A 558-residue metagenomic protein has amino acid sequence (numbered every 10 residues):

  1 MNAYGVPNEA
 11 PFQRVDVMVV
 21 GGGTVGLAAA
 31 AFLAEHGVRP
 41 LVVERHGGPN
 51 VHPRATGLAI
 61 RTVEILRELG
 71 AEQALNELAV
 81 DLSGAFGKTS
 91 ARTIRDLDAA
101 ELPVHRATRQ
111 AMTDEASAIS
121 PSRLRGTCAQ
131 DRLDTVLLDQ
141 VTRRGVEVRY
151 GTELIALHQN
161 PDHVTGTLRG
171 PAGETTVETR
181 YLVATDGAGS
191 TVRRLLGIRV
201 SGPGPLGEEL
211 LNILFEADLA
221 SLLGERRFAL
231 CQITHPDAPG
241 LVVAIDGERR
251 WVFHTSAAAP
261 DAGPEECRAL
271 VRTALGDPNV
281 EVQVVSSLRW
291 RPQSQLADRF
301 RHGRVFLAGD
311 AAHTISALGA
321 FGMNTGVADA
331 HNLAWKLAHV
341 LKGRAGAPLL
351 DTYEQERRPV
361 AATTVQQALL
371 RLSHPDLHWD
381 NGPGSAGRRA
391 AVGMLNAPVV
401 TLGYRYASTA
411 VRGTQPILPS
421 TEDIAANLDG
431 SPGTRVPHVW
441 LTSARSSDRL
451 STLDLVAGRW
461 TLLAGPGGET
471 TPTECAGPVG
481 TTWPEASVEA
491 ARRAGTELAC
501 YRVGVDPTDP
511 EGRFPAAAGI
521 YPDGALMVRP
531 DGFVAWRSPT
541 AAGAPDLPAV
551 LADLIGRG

Functional and structural regions predicted by a protein language model:
M1-V17, F32-H36: Extreme N-terminal leader/targeting segments of oxidoreductases
Q13-V15, A172-Y181: Core beta-strand elements of the Rossmann-like FAD/NAD(P) dinucleotide-binding domain in flavoenzyme oxidoreductases
R14, T24-A30, L137, A184 (+7 more regions): Conserved mid-domain beta->alpha element of the FAD-binding
A34-A55: Glycine-rich FAD pyrophosphate-binding loop
R54, A59-V136, Q140: Active-site-adjacent segment of FAD-dependent monooxygenases/related oxidoreductases
D139, Y181, T185-P292: Conserved FAD-binding catalytic core of PHBH/FMO-like flavoproteins
Y150-V164: A conserved short coil-to-beta-strand element within the FAD-binding core of flavoproteins
A338-T461, G465-C475, V488-R493, P522 (+2 more regions): C-terminal helical "tail/cap" subdomain of flavin- and related membrane-associated enzymes
